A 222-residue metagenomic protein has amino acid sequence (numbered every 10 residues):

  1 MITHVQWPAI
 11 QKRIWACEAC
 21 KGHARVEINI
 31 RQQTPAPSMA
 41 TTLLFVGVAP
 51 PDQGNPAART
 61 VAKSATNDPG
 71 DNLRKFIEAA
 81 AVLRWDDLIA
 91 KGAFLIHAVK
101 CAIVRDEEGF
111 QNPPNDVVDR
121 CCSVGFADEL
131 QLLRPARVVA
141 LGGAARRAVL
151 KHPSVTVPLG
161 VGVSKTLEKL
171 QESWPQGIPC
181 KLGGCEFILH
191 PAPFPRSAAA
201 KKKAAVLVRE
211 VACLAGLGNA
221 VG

Functional and structural regions predicted by a protein language model:
I2-E168, W174-P175, L182-N219: A polyanion-binding, active-site-adjacent surface
